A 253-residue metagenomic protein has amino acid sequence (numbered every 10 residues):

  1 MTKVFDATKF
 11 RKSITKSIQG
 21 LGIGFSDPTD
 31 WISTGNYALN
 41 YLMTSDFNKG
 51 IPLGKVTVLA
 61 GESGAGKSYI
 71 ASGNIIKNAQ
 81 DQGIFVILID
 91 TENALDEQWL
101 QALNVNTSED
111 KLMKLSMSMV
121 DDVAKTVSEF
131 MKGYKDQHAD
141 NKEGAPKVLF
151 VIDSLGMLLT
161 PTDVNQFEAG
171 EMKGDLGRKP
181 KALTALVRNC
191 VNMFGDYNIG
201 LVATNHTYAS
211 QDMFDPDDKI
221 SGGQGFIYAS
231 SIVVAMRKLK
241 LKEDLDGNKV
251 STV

Functional and structural regions predicted by a protein language model:
T2-D110, V123-K132: The Walker A/P-loop phosphate-binding site
I32-N36, L53, S68-Y69, S116-S128 (+3 more regions): Amphipathic alpha-helical transducer elements in NTP-driven molecular machines
L39, L100, D153, N205 (+1 more regions): Residue-level signature of catalytic and energy-coupling elements of molecular machines, predominantly ATP/GTP-dependent
N48-K49, I84, D136-N141, G195 (+1 more regions): Active-site phosphate-binding and catalytic loops of NTP-dependent enzymes
G50-T57, K142-F150, D175-K179, S221 (+1 more regions): Glycine-rich, flexible loop segments associated with nucleotide phosphate handling
K55-T57, F85-I87, V148-F150, G200-V202 (+1 more regions): Structural motif
E62, N74, N78, Q82-A185 (+1 more regions): Conserved inter-motif catalytic segment of the P-loop NTP-binding fold
L176-V253: Phosphate-binding/switch region of NTP-binding enzymes
